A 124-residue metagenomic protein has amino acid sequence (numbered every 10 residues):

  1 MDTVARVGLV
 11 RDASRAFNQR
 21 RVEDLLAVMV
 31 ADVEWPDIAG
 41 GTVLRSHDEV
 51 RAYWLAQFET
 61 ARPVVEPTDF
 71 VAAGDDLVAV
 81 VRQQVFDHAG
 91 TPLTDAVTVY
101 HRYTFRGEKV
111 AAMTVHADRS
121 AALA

Functional and structural regions predicted by a protein language model:
M1-A27, A31, A122-A124: Short, low-complexity N-terminal intrinsically disordered segments enriched in polar/charged residues
M1-A5, R51-A124: A beta-strand edge to alpha-helix "cap/lid" segment located at domain peripheries
R15, Q19-V22, L26, D37 (+3 more regions): Preference for short coil/turn "hinge" residues that link or interrupt alpha-helices
V22-G74: A solvent-exposed, acidic/Ser-Thr-rich amphipathic alpha-helical stretch
